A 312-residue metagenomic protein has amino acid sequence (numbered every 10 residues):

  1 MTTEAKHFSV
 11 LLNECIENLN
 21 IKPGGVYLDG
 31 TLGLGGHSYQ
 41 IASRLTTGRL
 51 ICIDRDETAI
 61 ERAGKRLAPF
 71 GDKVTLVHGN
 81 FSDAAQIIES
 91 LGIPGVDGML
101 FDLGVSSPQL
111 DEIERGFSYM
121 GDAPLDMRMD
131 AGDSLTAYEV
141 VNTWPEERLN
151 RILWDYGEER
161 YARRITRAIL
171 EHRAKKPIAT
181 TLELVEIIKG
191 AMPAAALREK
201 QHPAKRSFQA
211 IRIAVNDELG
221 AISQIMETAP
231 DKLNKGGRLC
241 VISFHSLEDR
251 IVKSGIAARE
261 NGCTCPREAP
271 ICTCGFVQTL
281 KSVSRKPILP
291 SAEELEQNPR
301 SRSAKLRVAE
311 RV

Functional and structural regions predicted by a protein language model:
M1-V312: S-adenosyl-L-methionine-dependent methyltransferase catalytic core, i.e., the SAM/SAH-binding region
